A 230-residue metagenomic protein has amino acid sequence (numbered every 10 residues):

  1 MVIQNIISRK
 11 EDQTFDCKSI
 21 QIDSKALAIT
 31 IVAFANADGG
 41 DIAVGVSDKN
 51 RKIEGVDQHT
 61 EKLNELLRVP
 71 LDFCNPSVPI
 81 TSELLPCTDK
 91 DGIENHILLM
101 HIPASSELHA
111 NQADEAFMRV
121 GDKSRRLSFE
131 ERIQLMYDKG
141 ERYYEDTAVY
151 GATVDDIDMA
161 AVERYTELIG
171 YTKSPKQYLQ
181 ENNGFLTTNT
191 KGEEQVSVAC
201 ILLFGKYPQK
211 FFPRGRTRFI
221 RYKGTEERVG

Functional and structural regions predicted by a protein language model:
M1-I42, V46-L99, S106-N111: Polybasic/polar functional segments that serve as interface/processing modules
K10, G39-G40, G45, G55 (+5 more regions): Glycine-centered flexibility motif
E11, H96, D114, V198 (+1 more regions): A generic structural signal for well-ordered coil/turn residues at beta-strand boundaries that shape enzyme active-site
K18, E54-D57, M118-R119, L186 (+1 more regions): Generic, ordered loop/turn and secondary-structure boundary motif
K18, E83, H101, R119 (+2 more regions): Residues in well-ordered beta-strands of folded domains
D38, S77-V154: Intrinsically disordered, low-complexity regulatory tails
L71-F73, A116-F117, V229: Short, charged/polar low-complexity linear motifs in solvent-exposed/disordered segments
E107, G121-G230: Active-site helix-to-loop segments that bind/position phosphate- or nucleotide-bearing substrates and donors across
